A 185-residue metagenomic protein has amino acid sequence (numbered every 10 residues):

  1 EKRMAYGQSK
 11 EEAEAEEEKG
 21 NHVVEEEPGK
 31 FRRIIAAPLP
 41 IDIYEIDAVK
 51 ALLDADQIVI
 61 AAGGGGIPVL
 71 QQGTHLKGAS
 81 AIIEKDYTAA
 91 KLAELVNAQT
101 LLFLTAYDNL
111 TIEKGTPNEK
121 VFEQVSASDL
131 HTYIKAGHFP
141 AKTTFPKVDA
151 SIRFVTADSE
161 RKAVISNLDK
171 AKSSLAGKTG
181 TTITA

Functional and structural regions predicted by a protein language model:
E1-A185: C-terminal catalytic "cap/lid" subdomain
